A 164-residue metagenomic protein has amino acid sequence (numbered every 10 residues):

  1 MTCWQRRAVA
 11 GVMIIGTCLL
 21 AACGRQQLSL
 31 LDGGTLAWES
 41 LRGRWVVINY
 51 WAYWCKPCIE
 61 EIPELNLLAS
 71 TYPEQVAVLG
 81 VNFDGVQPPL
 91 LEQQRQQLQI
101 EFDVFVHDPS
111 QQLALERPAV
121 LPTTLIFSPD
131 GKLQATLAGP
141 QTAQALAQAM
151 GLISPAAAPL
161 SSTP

Functional and structural regions predicted by a protein language model:
M1-A21: Sec-dependent bacterial lipoprotein signal peptides
I15-S40: N-terminal "domain-start" segment that seeds a small globular fold
W38-I59: Short active-site neighborhood of thiol/selenol oxidoreductases, capturing the structured segment around
E60-L98, P109-A114, P164: Structural microenvironment flanking redox-active thiols in thiol-disulfide oxidoreductases
R95-P129: Short, internal strand/loop/helix patches that form the active-site neighborhood or redox-interaction surface
T123-P164: Thiol-/selenol-based redox modules, centered on thioredoxin-like and closely related oxidoreductase domains
